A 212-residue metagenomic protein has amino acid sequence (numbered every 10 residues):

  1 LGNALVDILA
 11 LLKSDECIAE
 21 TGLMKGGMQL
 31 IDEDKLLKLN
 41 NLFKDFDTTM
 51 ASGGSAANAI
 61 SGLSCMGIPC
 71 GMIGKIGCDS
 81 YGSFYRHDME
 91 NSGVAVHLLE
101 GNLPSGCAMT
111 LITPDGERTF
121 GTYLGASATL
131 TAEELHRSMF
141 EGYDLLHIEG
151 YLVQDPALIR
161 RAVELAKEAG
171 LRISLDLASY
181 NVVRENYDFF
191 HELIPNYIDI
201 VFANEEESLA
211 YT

Functional and structural regions predicted by a protein language model:
L1-G71: Glycine-rich phosphate/adenosyl-contacting loop at the front of the ribokinase-like
L1-K25, T48, S83-G101, T110-T212: Ribokinase/PfkB-type carbohydrate-kinase core domain
A51, S55, G77, Y81 (+1 more regions): Conserved acidic
G54-A59, Y81, S105-C107, D155-L158: Short glycine/serine/threonine-rich phosphate/pyrophosphate-binding segments that cradle anionic phosphate groups
A59-L63, M72, M89, M109 (+1 more regions): Hydrophobic/aromatic pocket-lining and membrane-interface residues
C70-H87: A glycine-rich phosphate/pyrophosphate-binding beta-strand-loop-alpha-helix module
I73-C78, V96-S105: Beta-strand->loop->alpha-helix junctions that form or flank phosphate-binding loops in nucleotide-handling enzymes
